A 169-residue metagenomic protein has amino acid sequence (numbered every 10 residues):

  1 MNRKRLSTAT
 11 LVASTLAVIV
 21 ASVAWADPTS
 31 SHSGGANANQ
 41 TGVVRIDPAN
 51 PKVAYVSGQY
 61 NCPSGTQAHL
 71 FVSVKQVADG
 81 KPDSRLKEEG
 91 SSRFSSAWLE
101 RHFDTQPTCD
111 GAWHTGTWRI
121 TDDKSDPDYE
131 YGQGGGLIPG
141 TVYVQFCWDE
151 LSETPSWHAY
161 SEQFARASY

Functional and structural regions predicted by a protein language model:
M1-D27: Secretory targeting and sorting signals
R3, N50-V53, Y169: Exposed, flexible binding/inhibitory loops of compact, secreted disulfide-stabilized domains
A26-G34: Cleaved targeting-peptide boundary
T29, A49, K124-S125: Intrinsically disordered, low-complexity regions of eukaryotic proteins
G34-L86: Short, surface-exposed binding/anchoring microloops in extracellular/periplasmic proteins
Q67-E153, F164-Y169: Ser/Thr-rich low-complexity repeats and stalk/linker segments
H158-F164: Short Trp-Ser/Thr-centered turn/loop motifs at beta-strand boundaries
